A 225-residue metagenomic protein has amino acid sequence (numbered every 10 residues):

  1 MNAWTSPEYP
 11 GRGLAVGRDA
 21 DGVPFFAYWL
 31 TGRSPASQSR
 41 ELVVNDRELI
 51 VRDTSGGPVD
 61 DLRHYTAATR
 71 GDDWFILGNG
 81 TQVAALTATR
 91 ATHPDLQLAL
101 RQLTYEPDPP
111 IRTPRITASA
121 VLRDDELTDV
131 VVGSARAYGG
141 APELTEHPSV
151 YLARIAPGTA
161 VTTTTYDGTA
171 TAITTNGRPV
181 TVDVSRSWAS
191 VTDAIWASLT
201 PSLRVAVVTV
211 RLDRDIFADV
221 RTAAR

Functional and structural regions predicted by a protein language model:
M1-R225: Conserved short alpha-helical segments that host acidic/polar catalytic motifs at enzyme active sites
